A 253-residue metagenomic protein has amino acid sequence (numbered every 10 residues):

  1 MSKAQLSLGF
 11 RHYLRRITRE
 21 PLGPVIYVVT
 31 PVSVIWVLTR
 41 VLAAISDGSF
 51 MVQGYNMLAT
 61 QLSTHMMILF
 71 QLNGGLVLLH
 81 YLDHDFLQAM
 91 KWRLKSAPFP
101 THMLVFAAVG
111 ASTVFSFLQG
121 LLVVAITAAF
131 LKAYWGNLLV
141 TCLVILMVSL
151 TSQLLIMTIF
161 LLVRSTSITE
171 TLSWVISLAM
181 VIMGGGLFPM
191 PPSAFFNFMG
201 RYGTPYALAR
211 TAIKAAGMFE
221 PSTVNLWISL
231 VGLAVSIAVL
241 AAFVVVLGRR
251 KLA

Functional and structural regions predicted by a protein language model:
M1-F10, S152, F195-Y206: Short, membrane-interfacial amphipathic segments enriched in basic
M1-P31, A89: Aromatic- and glycine-rich beta-strand/loop motifs that create alpha-glucan
T18-S46, A59-L76, S116-Q119, S173-I182 (+1 more regions): Hydrophobic alpha-helical transmembrane segments of multi-pass membrane transport/permease proteins
S33, N56-A129: Hydrophobic alpha-helical transmembrane segments of multi-pass membrane transport proteins
V37-A44, L162-Y206: Transmembrane helix segments
G48-H84, V144-L161, A242-V244: Hydrophobic alpha-helical transmembrane segments of membrane proteins
T101, V105-W174, L178-M180, L226-L230 (+1 more regions): Alpha-helical transmembrane segments and their short interhelical loops
G185-L240, L252: Membrane-interfacial helix-loop-helix junctions in multi-pass membrane proteins
